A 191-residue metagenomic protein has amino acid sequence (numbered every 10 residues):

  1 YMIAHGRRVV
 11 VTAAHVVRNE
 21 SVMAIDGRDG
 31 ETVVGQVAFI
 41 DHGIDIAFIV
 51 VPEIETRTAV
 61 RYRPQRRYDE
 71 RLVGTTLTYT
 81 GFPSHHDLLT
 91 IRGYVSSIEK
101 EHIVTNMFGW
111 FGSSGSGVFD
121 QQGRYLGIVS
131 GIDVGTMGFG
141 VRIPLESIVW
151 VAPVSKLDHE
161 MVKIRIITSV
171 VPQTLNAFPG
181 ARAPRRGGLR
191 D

Functional and structural regions predicted by a protein language model:
I3-I54, L72-V73, G131-I132: Catalytic-histidine neighborhood of serine endopeptidases, predominantly the chymotrypsin-like S1/PA family
R8, T12, G35, I49 (+6 more regions): Terminal peptide-recognition signature
H15, Y68-E70, G117: Residue "hotspots" at secondary-structure boundaries inside conserved domains
G27, P83, D120: Acidic surface patches and DE-rich sequence motifs
E31-V33, T58, I91, W150: Short beta-strand segments
T56-T58, Y125, V129-D191: C-terminal cap/linker of serine protease catalytic domains
R57-S113, V129-I143: Flexible, gly/ser-rich surface segments that form the specificity/activation loops bordering the active-site cleft
